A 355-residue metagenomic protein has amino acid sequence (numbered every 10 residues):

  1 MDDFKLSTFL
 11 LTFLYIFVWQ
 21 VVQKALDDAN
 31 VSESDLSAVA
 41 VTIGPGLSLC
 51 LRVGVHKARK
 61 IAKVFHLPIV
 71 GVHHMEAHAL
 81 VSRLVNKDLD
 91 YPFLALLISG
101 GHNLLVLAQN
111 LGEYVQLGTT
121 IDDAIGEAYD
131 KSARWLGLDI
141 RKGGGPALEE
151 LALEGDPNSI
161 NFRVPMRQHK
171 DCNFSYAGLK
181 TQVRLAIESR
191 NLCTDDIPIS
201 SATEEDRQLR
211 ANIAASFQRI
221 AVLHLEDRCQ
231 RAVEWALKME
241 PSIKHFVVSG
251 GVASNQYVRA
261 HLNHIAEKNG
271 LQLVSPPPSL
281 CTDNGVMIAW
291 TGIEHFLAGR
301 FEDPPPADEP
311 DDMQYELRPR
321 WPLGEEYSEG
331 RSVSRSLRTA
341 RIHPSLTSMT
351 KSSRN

Functional and structural regions predicted by a protein language model:
M1-D35, V41-P45, R52: N-terminal beta-alpha supersecondary unit
L14, Q168, C172-N173, A177 (+3 more regions): Adenine-nucleotide phosphate-binding core of ATP-dependent small-molecule kinases
S32-I43, M239-V252, V274-P276: Short glycine-rich phosphate-binding loop at a beta-alpha junction
C50, I243-L262: Glycine-rich phosphate-binding loops at beta-strand->alpha-helix junctions
C50-A58: Glycine-centered tight-turn and secondary-structure capping sites
G71-L94, T291: Conserved phosphate-binding catalytic cores of ATP/NTP-utilizing and phosphoryl-transfer enzymes
G71-V72, H245-F246, L262-I288, E309-D311: Conserved phosphate-binding/catalytic loops in two-lobed NTP-binding clefts
L89-Y91, L97-I98, L104-L209, N263-H264 (+2 more regions): A short helix-loop
